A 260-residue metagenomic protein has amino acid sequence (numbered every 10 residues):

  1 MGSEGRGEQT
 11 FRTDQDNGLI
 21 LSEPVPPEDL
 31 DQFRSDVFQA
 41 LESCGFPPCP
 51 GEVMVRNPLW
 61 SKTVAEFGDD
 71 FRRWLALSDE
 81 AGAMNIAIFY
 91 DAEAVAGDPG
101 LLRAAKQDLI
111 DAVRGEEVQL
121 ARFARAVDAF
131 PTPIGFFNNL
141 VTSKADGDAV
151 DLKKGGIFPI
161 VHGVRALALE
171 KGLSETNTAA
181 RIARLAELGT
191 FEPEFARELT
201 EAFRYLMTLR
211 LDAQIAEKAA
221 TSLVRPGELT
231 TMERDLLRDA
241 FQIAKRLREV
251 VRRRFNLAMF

Functional and structural regions predicted by a protein language model:
M1-R6: Short glycine-enriched loops at secondary-structure junctions
G7-E28: Catalytic metal-binding acidic patch
Q9-T10, E52, A65, D69 (+7 more regions): Flexible, active-site-adjacent loop/turn segments at secondary-structure boundaries
T13-N17, V37, C44, T132 (+1 more regions): Structural beta-strand/beta-sheet cores of well-ordered domains, especially the beta-sheet scaffolds that support
D16-G18, P47, F255: Alpha-helical hydrophobic packing sites
G18-I20, P50, T208-R210: Structured core elements
P26-F89, A96, G100-D108, A112 (+1 more regions): Conserved catalytic core of two-metal-ion nucleotidyltransferases
L101-F260: Conserved nucleotidyltransferase catalytic core and NTase-mimicking acidic/glycine-rich helix/loop elements in nucleic
